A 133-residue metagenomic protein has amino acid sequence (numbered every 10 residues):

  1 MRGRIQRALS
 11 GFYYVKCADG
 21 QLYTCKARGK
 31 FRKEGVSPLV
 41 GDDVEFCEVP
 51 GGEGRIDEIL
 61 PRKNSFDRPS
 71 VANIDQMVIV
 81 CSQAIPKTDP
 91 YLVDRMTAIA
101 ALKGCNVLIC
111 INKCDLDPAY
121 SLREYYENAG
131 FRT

Functional and structural regions predicted by a protein language model:
M1-P90: N-terminal accessory targeting/assembly segments
D19-Q21, L92-R95, L122-Y126: Short, glycine/charged-enriched secondary-structure capping and boundary segments
G41, A100, N112: Residue-level signal for inorganic ion chemistry
F66-S70, A98, E124: Short, flexible, glycine/charge-rich loop motifs used to bind or transfer phosphoryl groups or to couple energy/partner
N73-Q76, K103-V107, A129-R132: Short glycine-/polar-rich loops that comprise or flank the Walker A/P-loop and associated switch/sensor motifs
I79, I109-I111: Structural beta-sheet core signal
Y91-A101, N106: Histidine-anchored nucleotide/phosphate-binding helix
K113-T133: Canonical P-loop GTPase G-domain recognition
